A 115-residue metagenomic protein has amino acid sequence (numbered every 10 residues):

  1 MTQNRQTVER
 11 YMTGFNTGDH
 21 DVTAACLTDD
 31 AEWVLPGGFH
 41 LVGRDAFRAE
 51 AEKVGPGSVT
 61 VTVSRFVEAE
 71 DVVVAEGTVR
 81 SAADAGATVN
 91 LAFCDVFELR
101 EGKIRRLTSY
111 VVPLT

Functional and structural regions predicted by a protein language model:
Q3, N16, V34, R48-T115: A beta-strand edge to alpha-helix "cap/lid" segment located at domain peripheries
T7, T17-D30, V34: Short, well-ordered alpha-helical segments enriched in acidic and aromatic residues
F15-G18, F39: Conserved short acidic donor-positioning loop in nucleotide-sugar-dependent glycosyltransferases
A24-C26, H40, F66, F97: Generic structural signal for beta-strand residues in well-ordered domains
F39-A49: Short beta-edge strand/loop motif at the mouth of beta-sheet-based domains
